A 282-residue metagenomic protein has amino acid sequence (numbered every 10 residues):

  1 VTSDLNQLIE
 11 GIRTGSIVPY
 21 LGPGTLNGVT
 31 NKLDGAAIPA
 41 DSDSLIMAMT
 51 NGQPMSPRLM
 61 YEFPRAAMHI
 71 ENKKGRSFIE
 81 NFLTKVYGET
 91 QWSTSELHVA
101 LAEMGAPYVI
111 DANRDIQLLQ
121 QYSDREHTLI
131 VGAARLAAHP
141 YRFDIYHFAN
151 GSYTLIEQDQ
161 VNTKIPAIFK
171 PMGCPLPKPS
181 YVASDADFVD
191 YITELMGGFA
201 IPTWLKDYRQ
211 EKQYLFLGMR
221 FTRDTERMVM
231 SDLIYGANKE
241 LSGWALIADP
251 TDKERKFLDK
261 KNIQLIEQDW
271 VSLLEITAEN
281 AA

Functional and structural regions predicted by a protein language model:
V1-A282: SIR2/sirtuin NAD+-dependent deacylase catalytic core
